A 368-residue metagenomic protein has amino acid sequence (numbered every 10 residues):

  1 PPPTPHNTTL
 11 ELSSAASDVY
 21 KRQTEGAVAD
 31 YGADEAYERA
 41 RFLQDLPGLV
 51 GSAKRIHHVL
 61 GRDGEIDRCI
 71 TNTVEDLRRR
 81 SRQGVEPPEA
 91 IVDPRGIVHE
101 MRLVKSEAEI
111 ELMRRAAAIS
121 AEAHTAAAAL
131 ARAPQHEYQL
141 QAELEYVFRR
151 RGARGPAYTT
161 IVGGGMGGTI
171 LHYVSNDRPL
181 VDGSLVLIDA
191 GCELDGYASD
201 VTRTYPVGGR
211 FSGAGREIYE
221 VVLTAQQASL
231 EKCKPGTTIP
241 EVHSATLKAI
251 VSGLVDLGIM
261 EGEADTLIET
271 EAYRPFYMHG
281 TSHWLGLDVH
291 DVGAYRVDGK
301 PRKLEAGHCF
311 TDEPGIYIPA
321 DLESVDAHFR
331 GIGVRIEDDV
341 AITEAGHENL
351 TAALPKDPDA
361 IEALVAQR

Functional and structural regions predicted by a protein language model:
P1-A16, Y20: Single conserved hydrophobic/aromatic residue that forms the stacking wall/gate of nucleotide- or nucleobase-binding
N7-T8, S175, G299, F329: A structural connector/turn signal
S14-Q23, R68-I70, P358-L364: A short, polar/proline- and glycine-enriched secondary-structure boundary/capping micro-motif
A27, A36-P156, M166-G167, R210: Flexible, acidic/His-enriched mid-domain "rim/lid" segments that flank
I66-C69, M101-K105, A121-E122, Q139 (+10 more regions): Short helix/loop capping segments that flank catalytic or ligand/cofactor-binding pockets
R114-S184, D195-S199, K232-W284, H308: Active-site cores enriched in adjacent His and Asp/Glu residues with nearby glycine-rich loops that coordinate divalent
V181-Q227, R274, S282, L287-R368: Charged, cofactor-coupling segments
